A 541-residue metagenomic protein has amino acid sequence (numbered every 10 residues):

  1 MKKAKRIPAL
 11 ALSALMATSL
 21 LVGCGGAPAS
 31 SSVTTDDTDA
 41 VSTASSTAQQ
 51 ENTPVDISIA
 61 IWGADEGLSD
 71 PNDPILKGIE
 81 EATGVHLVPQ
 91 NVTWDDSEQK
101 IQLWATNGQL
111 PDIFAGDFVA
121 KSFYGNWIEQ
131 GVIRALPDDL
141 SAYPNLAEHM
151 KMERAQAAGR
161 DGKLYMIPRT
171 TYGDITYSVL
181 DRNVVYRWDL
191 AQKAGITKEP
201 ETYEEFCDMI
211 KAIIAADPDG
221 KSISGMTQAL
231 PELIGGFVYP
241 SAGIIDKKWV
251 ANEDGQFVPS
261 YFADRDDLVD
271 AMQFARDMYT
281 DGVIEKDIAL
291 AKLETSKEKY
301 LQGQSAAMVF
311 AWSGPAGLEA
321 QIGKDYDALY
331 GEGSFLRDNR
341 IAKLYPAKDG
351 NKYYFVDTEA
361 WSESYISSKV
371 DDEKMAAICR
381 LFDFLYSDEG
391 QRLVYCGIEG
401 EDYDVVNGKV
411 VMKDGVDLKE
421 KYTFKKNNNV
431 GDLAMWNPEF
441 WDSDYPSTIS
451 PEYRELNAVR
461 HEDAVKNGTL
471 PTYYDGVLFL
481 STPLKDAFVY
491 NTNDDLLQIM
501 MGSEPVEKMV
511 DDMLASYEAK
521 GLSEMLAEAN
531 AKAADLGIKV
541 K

Functional and structural regions predicted by a protein language model:
M1-A11: Bacterial Sec-dependent N-terminal signal peptides
A11-L12, L20-K541: Extracytoplasmic/secretory soluble proteins
